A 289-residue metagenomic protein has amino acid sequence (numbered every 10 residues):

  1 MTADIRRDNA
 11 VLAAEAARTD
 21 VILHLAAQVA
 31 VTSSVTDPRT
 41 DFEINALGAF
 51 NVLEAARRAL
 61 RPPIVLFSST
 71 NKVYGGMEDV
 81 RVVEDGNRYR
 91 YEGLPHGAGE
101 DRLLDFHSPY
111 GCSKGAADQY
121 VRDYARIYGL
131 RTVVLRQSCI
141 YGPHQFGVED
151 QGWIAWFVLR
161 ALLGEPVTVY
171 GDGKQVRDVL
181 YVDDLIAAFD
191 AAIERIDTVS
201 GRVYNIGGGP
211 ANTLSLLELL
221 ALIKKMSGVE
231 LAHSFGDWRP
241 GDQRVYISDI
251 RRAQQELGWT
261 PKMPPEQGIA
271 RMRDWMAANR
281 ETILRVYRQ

Functional and structural regions predicted by a protein language model:
M1-S138, R271, N279: N-terminal Rossmann-like NAD(P)+-binding domain of SDR-like oxidoreductases, especially those catalyzing
A3, L159-Q289: C-terminal substrate-binding subdomain of Rossmann-fold SDR/epimerase-dehydratase oxidoreductases
A10, V21, T40, L47 (+4 more regions): Residue-level recognition of oxygen-bearing side chains
Q28, T32-V35, Q151-A155, I247 (+1 more regions): Glycine-rich phosphate-binding loop at the start of an alpha helix
S33, G75, G142, R177 (+1 more regions): Generic structural signal for helix capping and beta-alpha/helix-loop junctions
V35, F67-S68, V134, G147-Q151 (+3 more regions): Non-catalytic, surface-exposed connector residues within folded enzymatic/regulatory domains
M77-G97, P109, Q119-I193, A211-T213 (+1 more regions): NAD(P)-dependent short-chain dehydrogenase/reductase
